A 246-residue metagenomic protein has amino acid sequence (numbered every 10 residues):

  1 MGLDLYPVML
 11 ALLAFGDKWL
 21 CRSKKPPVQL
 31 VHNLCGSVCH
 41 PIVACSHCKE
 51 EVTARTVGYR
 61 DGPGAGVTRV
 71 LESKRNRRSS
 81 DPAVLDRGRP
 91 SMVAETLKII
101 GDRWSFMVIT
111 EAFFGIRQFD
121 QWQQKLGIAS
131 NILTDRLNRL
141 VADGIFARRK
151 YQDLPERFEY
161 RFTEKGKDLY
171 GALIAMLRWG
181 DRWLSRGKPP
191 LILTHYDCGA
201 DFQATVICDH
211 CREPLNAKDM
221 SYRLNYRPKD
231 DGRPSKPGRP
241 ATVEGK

Functional and structural regions predicted by a protein language model:
M1-M9, L154-L173: Basic, amphipathic "hinge/linker" alpha-helix immediately C-terminal to the N-terminal HTH DNA-binding motif
L12, M176: Globin-like tetrapyrrole-binding proteins
D17-L85, S185-K246: C-terminal regulatory/oligomerization modules of transcriptional regulators
A44, S91-I132: N-terminal helix-turn-helix DNA-binding core of bacterial DNA-binding proteins
D81-P82, D86-E95: Extended, structured, electrostatic nucleic-acid-contact surfaces
L137-N138: Short, hydrophobic-biased segments on the C-terminal half of alpha helices that form "recognition helices"
V141-E156: Beta-hairpin "wing" of winged helix-turn-helix
